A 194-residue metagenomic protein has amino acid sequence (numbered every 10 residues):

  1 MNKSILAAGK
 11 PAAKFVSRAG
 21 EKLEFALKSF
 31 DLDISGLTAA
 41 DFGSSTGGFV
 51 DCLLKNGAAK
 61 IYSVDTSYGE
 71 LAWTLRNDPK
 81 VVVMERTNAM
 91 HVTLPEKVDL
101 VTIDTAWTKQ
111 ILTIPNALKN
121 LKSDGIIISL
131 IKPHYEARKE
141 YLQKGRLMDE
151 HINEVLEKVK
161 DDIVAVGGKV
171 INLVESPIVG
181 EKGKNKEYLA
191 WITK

Functional and structural regions predicted by a protein language model:
M1-I34: Class I SAM-dependent transferase core
S35-S45: Conserved class I S-adenosyl-L-methionine
T46-G57: Conserved SAM-binding loop of SAM-dependent methyltransferases across substrates and taxa, primarily the Class I
Y62-Q110: S-adenosyl-L-methionine
I111-I128: A short glycine-rich, Lys/Arg-flanked "PGG" loop and its adjoining helix->strand segment in the class I
D124-R138: Conserved beta-strand signature within the Rossmann-like core of class I S-adenosyl-L-methionine
G168-I178: Conserved S-adenosyl-L-methionine
I178-K194: Core SAM-dependent methyltransferase catalytic element
